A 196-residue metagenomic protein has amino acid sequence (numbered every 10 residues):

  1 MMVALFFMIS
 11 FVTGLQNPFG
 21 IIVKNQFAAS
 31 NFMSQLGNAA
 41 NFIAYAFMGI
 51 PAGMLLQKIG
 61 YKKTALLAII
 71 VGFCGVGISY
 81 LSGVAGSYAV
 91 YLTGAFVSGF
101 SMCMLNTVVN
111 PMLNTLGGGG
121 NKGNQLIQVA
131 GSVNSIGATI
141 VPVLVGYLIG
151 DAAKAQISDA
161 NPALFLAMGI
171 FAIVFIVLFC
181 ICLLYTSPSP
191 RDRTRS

Functional and structural regions predicted by a protein language model:
A4-V23: Extracytoplasmic
A39-G53: Central cavity-lining transmembrane alpha-helices of secondary-active solute carriers, predominantly the Major
V71-V84: C-terminal ends and interior cores of transmembrane alpha-helices in multi-pass membrane transporters/permeases
A89-M104: Hydrophobic core of transmembrane alpha-helices in multi-pass small-molecule transporters, especially MFS/SLC-type
I127-P142: Glycine-rich segments within core transmembrane alpha-helices of 12-TM secondary carriers
N161-F179: Symmetry-related core transmembrane helices of the 12-TM Major Facilitator Superfamily/SLC fold
Y185-P190: Conserved small/polar residues in nucleotide/adenosyl-binding loops
